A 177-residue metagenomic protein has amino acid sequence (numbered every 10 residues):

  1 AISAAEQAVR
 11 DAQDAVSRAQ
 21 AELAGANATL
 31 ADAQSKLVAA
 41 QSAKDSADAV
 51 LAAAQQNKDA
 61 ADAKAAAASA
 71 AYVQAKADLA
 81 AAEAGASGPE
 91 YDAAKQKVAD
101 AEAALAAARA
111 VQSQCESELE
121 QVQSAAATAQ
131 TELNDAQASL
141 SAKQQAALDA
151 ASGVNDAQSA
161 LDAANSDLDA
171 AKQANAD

Functional and structural regions predicted by a protein language model:
A1-D177: Extended amphipathic alpha-helical heptad-repeat regions
